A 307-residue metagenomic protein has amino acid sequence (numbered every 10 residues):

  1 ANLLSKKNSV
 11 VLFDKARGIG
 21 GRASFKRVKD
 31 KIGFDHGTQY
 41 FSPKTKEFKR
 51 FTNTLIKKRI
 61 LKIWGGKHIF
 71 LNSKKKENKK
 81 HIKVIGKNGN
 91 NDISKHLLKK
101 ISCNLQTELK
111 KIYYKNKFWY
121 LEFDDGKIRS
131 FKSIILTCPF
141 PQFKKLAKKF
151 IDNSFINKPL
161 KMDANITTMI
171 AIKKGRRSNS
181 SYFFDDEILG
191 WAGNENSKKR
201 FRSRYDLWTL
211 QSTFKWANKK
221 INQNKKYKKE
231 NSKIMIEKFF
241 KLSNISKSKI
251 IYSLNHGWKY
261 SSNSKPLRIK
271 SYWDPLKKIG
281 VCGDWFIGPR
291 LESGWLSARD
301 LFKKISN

Functional and structural regions predicted by a protein language model:
N2-K29: Glycine-rich FAD pyrophosphate-binding loop
F13, L121, I128-F143, A298: Short hydrophobic core segments
A16, S24-I69: N-terminal FAD cofactor-binding segment of flavoenzymes
G20, F131-S180: Central helical "cap/lid" subdomain
Y40-K46, G65, I69-H96, Q223-I234: Short beta-strand to alpha-helix junction loop
L105-Y120: A conserved short coil-to-beta-strand element within the FAD-binding core of flavoproteins
T167-N222, I234-S243: Active-site substrate-recognition segment that forms the wall of the catalytic cavity or substrate channel
I236-K277: Flavin (FAD/FMN) cofactor-binding core of flavoprotein oxidoreductases
